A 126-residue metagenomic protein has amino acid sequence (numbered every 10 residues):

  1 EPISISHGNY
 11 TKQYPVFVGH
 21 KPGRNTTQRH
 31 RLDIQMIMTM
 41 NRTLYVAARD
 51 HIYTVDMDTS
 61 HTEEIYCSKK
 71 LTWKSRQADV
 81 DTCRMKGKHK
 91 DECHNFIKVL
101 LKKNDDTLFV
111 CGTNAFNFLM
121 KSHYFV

Functional and structural regions predicted by a protein language model:
E1-Q28, M40-K88, K103, T107-V126: Beta-propeller domains
V18, D33-I34: Extracellular glycan/ECM-engagement signal in secreted proteins
Q35-I37, L100: Hydrophobic core register within WD40 beta-propeller blades
T39, N95-F96: Non-membrane alpha-helical segments in proteins
K90-E92, K98-K103: Short, charge-rich binding segments
